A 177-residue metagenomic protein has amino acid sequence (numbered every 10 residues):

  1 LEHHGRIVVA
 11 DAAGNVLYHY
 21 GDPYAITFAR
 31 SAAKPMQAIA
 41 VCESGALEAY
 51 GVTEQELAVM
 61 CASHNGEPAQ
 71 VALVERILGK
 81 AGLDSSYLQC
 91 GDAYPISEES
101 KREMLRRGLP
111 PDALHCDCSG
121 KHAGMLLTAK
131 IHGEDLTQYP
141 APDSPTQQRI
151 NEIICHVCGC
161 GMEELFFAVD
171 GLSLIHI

Functional and structural regions predicted by a protein language model:
L1-H19: A short, well-structured edge-of-sheet supersecondary motif
A12-N15, A46-L47, G79-L83, I131 (+2 more regions): Generic secondary-structure signature for well-ordered alpha-helical cores
D22-I26: A short acidic/small-residue loop/turn micro-motif
A29-L47: Active-site SXXK
A46-E54: Phosphate-handling active-site elements
Q55-T128: A generic, well-ordered mixed alpha/beta core segment in the N-terminal half of proteins
E99-G171: Divalent-metal (Mg2+/Mn2+/Ca2+)-assisted nucleotide/phosphate chemistry catalytic cores
I175-I177: Conserved small/polar residues in nucleotide/adenosyl-binding loops
